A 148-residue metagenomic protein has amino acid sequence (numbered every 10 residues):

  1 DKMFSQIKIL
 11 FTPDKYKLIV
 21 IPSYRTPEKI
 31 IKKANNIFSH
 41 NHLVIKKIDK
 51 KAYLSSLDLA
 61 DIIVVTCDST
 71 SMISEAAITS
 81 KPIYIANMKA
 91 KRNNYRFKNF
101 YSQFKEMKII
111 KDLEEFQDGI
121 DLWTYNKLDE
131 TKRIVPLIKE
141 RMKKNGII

Functional and structural regions predicted by a protein language model:
D1-I148: Nucleotide-activated sugar donor-binding and catalytic core shared by glycosyltransferases and related lipid-linked
